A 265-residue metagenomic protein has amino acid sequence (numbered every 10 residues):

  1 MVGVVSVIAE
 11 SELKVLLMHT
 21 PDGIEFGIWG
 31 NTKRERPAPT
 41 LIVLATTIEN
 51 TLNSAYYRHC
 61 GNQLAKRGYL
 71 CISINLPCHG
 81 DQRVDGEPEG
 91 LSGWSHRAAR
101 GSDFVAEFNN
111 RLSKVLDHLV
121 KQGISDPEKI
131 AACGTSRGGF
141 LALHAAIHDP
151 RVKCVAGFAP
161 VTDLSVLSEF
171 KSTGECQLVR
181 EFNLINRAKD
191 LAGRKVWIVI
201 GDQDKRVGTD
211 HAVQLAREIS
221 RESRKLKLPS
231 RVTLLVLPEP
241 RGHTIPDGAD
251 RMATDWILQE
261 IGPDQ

Functional and structural regions predicted by a protein language model:
V2-R36: N-terminal cap/lid segment of alpha/beta-hydrolase-fold proteins
G27, T32-R67, S73: Short, surface-exposed "cap/lid" segments of acyl-processing enzymes
T47, N75-Q82, V161, P240: Short beta-to-alpha linker loops that shape the active-site pocket of alpha/beta-hydrolase fold enzymes
Q63-G90: Conserved alpha/beta-hydrolase
Q82, E222-Q265: C-terminal catalytic histidine-bearing segment of alpha/beta-hydrolase fold enzymes
G90-G123: Alpha/beta-hydrolase active-site loop
N110-V179: Primarily recognizes the serine-hydrolase "nucleophile elbow" in alpha/beta-hydrolase and SGNH/GDSL folds
C154, S165-K227: The feature captures the conserved acid-bearing segment of alpha/beta-hydrolase catalytic domains
